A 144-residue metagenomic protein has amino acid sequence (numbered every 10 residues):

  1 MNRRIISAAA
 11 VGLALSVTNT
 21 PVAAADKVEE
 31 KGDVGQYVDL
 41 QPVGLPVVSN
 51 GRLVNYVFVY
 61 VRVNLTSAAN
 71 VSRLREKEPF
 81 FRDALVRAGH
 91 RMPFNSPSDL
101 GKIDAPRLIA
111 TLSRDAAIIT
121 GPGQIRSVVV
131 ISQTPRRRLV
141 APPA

Functional and structural regions predicted by a protein language model:
M1-A144: Flexible, low-complexity charged segments
